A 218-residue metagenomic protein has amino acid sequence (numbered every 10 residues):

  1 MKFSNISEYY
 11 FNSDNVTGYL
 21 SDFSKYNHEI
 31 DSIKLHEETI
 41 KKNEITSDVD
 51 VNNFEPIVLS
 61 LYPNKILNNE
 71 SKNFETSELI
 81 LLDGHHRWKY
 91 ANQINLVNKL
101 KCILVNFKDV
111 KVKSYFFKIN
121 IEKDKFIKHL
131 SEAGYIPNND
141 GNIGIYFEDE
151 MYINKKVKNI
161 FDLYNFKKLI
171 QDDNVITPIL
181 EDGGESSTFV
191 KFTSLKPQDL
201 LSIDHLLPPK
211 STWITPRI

Functional and structural regions predicted by a protein language model:
M1-I80, H86, N92, L96-K99 (+1 more regions): Short alpha-helix boundary/capping and kink motifs at helix termini
N64, K72-I218: Basic- and aromatic-enriched surface patches that contact anionic nucleotides/nucleic acids
